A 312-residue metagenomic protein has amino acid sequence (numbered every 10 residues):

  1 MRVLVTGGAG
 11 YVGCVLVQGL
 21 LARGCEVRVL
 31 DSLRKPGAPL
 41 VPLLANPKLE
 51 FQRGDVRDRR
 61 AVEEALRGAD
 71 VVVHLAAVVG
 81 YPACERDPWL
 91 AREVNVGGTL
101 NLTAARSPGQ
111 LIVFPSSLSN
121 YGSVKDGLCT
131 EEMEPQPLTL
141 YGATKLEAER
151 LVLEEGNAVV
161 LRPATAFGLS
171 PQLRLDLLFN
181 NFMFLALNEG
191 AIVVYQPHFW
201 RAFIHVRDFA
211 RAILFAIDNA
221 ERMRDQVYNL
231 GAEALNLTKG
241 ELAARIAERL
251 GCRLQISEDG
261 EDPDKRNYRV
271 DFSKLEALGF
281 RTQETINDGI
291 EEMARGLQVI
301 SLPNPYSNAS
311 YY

Functional and structural regions predicted by a protein language model:
M1-V71: N-terminal Rossmann/SDR dinucleotide-binding element
T6, L30, V72-A76, I112-L118 (+1 more regions): SDR active-site strand-loop-helix element
H74, L100-L140: Conserved Rossmann-fold NAD(P)-dependent oxidoreductase catalytic core, especially the SDR/UDP-sugar
Y81-G97, T130-P135: Short alpha-helical oligomerization interface
S116-S117, E149-S170: Conserved beta-loop-beta element that borders a ligand/cofactor-binding pocket
Y121-G122, Q136-T139, L161-L177: Flexible, glycine-rich beta-alpha linker
S123, Q136-V159, L187: Active-site Tyr-X1-5-Lys
G190, V194-Y312: C-terminal substrate-binding subdomain of Rossmann-fold SDR/epimerase-dehydratase oxidoreductases
